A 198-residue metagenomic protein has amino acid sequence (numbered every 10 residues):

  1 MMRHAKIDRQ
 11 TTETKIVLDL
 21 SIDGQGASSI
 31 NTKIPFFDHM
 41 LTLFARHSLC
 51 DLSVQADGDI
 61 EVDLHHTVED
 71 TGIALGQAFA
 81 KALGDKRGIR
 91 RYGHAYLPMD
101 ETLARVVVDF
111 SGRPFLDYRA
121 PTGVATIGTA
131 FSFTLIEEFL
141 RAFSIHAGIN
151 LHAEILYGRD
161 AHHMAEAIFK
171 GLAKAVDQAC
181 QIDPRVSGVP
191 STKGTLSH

Functional and structural regions predicted by a protein language model:
M1-H198: Structural preference for solvent-exposed beta-strand-turn elements and adjacent flexible terminal/loop segments within
